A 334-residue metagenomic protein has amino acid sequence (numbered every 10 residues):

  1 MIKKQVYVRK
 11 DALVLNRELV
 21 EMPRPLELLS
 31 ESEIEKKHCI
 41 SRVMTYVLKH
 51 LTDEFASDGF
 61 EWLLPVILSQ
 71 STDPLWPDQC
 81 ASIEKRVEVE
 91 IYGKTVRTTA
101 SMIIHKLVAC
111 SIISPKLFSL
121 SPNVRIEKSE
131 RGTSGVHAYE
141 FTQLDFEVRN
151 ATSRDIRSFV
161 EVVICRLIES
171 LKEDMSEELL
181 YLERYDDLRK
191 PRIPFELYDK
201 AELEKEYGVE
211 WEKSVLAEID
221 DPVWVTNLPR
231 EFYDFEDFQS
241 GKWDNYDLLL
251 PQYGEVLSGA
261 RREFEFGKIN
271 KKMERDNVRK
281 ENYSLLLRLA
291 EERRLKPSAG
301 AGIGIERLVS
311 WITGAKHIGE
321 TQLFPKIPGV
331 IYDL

Functional and structural regions predicted by a protein language model:
I2-A138, D145-V148: Class II aminoacyl-tRNA synthetase-like tRNA-binding/catalytic domains
V43-V47, L51, I156, V160 (+2 more regions): Hydrophobic (often cysteine-bearing) scaffold residues that line and stabilize catalytic clefts of nucleotide/cofactor
L48-T52, S121, V160-C165, V309: Short, well-ordered alpha-helical packing segments
L51-G59, I164-M175, K316: A generic secondary-structure signal for well-formed alpha-helical elements
D53, S57, S158, V162 (+2 more regions): Replace "anionic and nucleotidyl ligands
R86-N150, P191-L334: A translation/RNA-centric and nucleic-acid-associated enzymatic feature enriched in Class II aminoacyl-tRNA synthetases
V148-K172, S284-A290: Well-ordered alpha/beta subsegment
E169-F195: Long, charge-rich alpha-helical interaction segments
